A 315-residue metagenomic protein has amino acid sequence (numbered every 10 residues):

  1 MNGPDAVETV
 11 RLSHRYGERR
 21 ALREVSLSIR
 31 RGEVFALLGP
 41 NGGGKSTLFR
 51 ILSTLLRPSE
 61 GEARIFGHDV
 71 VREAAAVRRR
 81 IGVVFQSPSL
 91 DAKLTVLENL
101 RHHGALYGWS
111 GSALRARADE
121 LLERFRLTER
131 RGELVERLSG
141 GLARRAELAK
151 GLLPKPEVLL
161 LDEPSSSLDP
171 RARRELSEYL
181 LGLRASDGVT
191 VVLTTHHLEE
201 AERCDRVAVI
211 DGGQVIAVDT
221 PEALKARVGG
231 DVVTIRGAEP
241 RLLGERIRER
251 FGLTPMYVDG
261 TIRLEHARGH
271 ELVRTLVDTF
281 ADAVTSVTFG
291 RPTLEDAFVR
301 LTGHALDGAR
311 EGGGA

Functional and structural regions predicted by a protein language model:
R101, A105, S112-R130: Conserved ABC ATPase "signature" region
K155: Conserved catalytic motifs of ABC-family nucleotide-binding domains
L159-D162: Catalytic Walker B motif of ABC-type/P-loop ATPase nucleotide-binding domains
R174-S186, E199: Helical segment within the ABC ATPase nucleotide-binding domain
G230-A305: Short, charged/small-residue-rich alpha-helical element at the C-terminal edge of ABC transporter nucleotide-binding
